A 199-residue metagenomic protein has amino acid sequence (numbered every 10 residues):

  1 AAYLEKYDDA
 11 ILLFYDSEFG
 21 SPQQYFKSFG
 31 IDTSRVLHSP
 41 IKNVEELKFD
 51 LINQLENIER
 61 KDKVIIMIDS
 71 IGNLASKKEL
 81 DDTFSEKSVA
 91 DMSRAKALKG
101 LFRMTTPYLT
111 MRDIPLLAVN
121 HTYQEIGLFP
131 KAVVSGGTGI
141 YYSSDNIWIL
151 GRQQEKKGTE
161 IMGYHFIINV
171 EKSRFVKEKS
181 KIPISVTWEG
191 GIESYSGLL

Functional and structural regions predicted by a protein language model:
A1, D62-I66, L198-L199: Generic low-polarity alpha-helical segments
A1-Y7: Glycine-rich P-loop/Walker A and Walker A-like loops and their local beta1-loop-alpha1 context in P-loop NTPases
Y3, I58, L109: Hydrophobic pocket-lining residues that define ligand/cofactor binding sites across diverse proteins
Y7-G100: Conserved inter-motif catalytic segment of the P-loop NTP-binding fold
D91-G197: Phosphate-binding/switch region of NTP-binding enzymes
